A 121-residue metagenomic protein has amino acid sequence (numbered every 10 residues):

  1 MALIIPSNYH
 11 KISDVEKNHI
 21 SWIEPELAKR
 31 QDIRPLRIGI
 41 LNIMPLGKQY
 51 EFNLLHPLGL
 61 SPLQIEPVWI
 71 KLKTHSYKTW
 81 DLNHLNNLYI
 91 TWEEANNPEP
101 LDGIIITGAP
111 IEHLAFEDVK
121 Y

Functional and structural regions predicted by a protein language model:
A2-K120: N-terminal beta1-alpha1 cap of cysteine-dependent amidohydrolase-like domains
